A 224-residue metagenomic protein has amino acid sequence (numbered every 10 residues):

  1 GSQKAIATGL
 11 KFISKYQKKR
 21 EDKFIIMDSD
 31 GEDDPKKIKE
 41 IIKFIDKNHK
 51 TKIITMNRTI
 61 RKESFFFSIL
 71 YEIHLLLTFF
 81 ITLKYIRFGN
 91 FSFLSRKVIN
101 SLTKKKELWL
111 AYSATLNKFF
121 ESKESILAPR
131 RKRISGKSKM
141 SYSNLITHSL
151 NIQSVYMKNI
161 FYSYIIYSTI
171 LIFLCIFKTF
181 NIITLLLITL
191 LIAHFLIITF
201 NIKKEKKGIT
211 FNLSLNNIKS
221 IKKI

Functional and structural regions predicted by a protein language model:
S2-K15, K23-I26, E32-L110, K132-R133 (+1 more regions): Acceptor/aglycone-binding surface of glycosyltransferases and processive sugar-polymer synthases
D28-E32, I60-R61, Y85-S95, N117-S125 (+3 more regions): Short flexible/disordered coil segments
F65-K84, L145-S168: A transmembrane-helix-recognition feature enriched in membrane-embedded lipid enzymes and envelope glyco-/phospholipid
L76, T115, I152, I192 (+1 more regions): Generic recognition of well-ordered alpha-helical segments
S92-S95, L116-N117, I134, Y164-Y167 (+1 more regions): Residue-level signal for alpha-helical context at structural boundaries
K97-N159: Catalytic donor/gating beta->alpha subdomain of glycosyltransferases that bind UDP-sugars
F161-I224: Membrane-embedded multi-pass helical conduit in multi-pass membrane proteins, especially envelope-biosynthetic
